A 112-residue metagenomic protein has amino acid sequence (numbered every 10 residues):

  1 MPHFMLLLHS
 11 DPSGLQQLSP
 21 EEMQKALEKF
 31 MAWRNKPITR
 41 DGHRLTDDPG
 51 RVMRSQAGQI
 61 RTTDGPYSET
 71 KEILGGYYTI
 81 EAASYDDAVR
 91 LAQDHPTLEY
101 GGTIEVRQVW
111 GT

Functional and structural regions predicted by a protein language model:
M1-T112: Conserved, structured core segments of small domains
